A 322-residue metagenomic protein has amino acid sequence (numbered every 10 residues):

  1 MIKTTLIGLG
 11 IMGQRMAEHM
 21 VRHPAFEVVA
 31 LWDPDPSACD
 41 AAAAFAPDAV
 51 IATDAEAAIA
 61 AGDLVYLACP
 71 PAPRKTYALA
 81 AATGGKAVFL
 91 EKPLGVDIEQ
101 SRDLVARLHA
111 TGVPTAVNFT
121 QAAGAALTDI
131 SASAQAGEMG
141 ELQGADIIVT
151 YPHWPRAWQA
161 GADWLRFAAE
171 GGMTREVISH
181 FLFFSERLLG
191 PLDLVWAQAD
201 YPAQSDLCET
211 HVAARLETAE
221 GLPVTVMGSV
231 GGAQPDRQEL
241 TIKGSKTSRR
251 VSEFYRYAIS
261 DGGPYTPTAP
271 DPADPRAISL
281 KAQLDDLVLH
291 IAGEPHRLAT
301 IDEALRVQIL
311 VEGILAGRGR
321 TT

Functional and structural regions predicted by a protein language model:
M1-F45: N-terminal Rossmann-like dinucleotide-binding module
M16, A46-V105: Beta-loop-alpha module in the N-terminal Rossmann-like domain of NAD(P)-dependent dehydrogenases, especially those
P34, D271-D285, A299: Active-site loop of classical SDR/Rossmann-like NAD(P)-dependent oxidoreductases, centered on the catalytic Tyr-X3-Lys
A57, L64-Y66, A219, D286-T322: C-terminal helix-rich "cap/oligomerization" subdomain common to oxidoreductases
L67, L90, T115-V117, V226 (+1 more regions): Hydrophobic residues in well-ordered beta-strands that form the structural core
D103-Q121, E141-A145: Rossmann-fold dehydrogenase core element
Q121-Q198, P202-Q204: Predominantly a Rossmann-like dinucleotide-binding segment in NAD(P)-dependent oxidoreductases
L182-R256, L284-G293: Contiguous beta-strand/loop segments that form the cofactor/metal-binding neighborhood of enzyme cores
